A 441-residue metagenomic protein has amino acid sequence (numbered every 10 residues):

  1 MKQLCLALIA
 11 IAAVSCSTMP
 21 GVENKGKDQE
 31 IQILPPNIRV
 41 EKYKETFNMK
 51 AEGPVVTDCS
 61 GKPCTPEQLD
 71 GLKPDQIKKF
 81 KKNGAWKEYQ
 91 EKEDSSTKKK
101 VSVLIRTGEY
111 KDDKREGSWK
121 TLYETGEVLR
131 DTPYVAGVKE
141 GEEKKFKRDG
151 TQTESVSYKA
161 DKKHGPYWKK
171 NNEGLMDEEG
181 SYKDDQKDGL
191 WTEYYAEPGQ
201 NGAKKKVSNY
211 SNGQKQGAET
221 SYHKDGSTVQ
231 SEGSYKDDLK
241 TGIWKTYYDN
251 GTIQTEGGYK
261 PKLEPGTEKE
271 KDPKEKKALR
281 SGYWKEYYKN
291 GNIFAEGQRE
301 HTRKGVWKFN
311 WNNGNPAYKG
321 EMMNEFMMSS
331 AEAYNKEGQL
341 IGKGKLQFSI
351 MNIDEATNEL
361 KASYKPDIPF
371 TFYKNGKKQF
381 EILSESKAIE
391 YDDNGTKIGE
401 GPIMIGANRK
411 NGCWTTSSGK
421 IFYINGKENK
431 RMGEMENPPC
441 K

Functional and structural regions predicted by a protein language model:
L4-A13: Sec-dependent N-terminal signal peptides
C16-K441: Glycine/tyrosine- and acidic-biased, solvent-exposed loop/turn segments at the edges of beta-strands
